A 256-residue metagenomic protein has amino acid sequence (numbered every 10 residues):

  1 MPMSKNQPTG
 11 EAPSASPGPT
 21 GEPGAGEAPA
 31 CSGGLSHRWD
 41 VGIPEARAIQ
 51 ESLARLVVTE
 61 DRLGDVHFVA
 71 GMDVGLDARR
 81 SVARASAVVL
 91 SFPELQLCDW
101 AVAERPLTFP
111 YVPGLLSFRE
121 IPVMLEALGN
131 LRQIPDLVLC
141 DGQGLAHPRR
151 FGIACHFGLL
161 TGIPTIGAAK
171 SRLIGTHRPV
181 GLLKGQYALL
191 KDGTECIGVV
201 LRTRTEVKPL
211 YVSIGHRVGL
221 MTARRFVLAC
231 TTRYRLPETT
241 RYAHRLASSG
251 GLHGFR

Functional and structural regions predicted by a protein language model:
M1-G64: Short glycine- and acidic-rich boundary segments immediately preceding or forming the N-terminal edge of structured
S32-R38, G42-V57, K184-R256: C-terminal binding/interaction regions
E60-D65, R79-R80, L131-Q133, L159 (+3 more regions): Solvent-exposed alpha-helices and their adjacent loops that cap or buttress functional pockets in soluble metabolic
H67-D77: Two-metal-ion RNase H-like nuclease active-site motif
A78-I134: A glycine-rich, hydrophobic loop/mini-helix early in the fold
M124-F157, T161-I163: Catalytic-site beta-strand/loop segments enriched in glycine and acidic/polar residues
H147-C196: A contiguous pocket-lining binding segment that forms or flanks enzyme active sites
